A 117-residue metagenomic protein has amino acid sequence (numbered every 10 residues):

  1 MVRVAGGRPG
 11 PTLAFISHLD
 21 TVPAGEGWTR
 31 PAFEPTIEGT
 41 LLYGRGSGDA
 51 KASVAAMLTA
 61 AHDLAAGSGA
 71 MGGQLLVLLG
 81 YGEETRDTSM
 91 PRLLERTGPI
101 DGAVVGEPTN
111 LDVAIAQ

Functional and structural regions predicted by a protein language model:
M1-S47, A66-M71, Y81: Acidic/His- and Gly-rich active-site-bordering loop/insert found across diverse amide/peptide-bond hydrolases
L42, G48, A52-Q117: Fold-level recognition of mixed alpha/beta catalytic cores in primary-metabolism enzymes, strongest
